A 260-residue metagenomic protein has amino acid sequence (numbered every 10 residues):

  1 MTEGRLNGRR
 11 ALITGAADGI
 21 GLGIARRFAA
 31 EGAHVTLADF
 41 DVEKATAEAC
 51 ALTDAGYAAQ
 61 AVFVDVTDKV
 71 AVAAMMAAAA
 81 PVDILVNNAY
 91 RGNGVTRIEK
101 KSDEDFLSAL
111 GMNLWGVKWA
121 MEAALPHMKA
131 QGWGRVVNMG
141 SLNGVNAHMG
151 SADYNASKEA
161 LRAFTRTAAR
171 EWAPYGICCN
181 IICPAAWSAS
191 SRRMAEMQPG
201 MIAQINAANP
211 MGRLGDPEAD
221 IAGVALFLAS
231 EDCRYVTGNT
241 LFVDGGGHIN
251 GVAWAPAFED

Functional and structural regions predicted by a protein language model:
T2, V95, T237-D260: Short C-terminal tail/terminal secondary-structure segment of NAD(P)H-dependent dehydrogenase/reductase domains
R10, A17-G19: Conserved glycine-rich cofactor-binding loop
T96-I98, S102-L107, I205: Substrate-binding pocket helix/loop in short-chain dehydrogenase/reductase
M121, S157, T165: Active-site helix of classical SDR
M121, W133, L214-V243, H248: C-terminal substrate-recognition "lid" of short-chain dehydrogenase/reductases
P126, R170-P174, R234: Alpha-helical segment proximal to the catalytic Tyr-Lys
S141: Residue(s) in the substrate-gating loop at a strand-loop-helix junction that position the organic substrate next
